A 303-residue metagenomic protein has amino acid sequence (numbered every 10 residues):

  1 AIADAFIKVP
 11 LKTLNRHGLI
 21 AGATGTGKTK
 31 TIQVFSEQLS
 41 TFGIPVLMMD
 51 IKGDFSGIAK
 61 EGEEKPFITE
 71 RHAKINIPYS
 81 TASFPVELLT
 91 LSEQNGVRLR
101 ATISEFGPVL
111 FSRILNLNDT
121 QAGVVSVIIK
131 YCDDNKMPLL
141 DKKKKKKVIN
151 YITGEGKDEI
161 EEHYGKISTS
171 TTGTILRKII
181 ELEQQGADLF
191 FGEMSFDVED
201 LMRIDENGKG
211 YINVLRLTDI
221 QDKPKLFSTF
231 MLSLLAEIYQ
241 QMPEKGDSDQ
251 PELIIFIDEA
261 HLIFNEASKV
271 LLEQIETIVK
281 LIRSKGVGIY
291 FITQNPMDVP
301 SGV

Functional and structural regions predicted by a protein language model:
I2-L11, L201-R203: Pre-Walker A adenine-sensing motif
A5, T13-G18, K209-N213: Pre-Walker A (Motif I) flank of P-loop NTPase domains
I20, T24, A267, P296: The conserved Walker
K28: Conserved lysine of the Walker
E37-S40, I44-P45, G53-S284, V303: P-loop NTPase motor domains
P296-G302: Short, glycine/polar-rich helix-capping loops at beta-to-alpha or helix-loop-helix junctions that flank or form
